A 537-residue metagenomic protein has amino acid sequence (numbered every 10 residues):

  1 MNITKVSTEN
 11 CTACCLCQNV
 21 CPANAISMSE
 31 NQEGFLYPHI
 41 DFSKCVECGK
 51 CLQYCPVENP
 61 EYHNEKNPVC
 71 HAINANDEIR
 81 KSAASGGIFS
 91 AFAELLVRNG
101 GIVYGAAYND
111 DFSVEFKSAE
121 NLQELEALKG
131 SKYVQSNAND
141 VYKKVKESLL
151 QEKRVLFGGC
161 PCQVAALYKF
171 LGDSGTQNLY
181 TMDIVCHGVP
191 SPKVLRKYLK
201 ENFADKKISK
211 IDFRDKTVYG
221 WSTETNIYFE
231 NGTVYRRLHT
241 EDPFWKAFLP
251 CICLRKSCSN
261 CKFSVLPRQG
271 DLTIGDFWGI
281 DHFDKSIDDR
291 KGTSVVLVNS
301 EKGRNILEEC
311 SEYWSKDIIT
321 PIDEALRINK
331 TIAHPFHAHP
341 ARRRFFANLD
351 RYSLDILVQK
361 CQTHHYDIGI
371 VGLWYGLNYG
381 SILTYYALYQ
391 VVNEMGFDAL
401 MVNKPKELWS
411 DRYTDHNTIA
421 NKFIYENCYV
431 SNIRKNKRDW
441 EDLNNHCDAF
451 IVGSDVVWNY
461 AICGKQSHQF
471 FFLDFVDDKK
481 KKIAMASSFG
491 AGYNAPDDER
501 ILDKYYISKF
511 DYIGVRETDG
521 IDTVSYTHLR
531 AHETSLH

Functional and structural regions predicted by a protein language model:
M1, S43-Q151, P321-I356: Flanking helices and flexible, charged tails adjoining ferredoxin-like Fe-S electron-transfer domains in multi-subunit
I3-T4, L16-H39, G49-K66, D271-L272: Iron-sulfur cluster-binding cysteine motifs and their immediate structural context in ferredoxin-like electron-transfer
T12-A23, V46-V57, Q163, R255-V265: Local cysteine-cluster metal-coordination motifs and their immediate loop/turn environment, predominantly Fe-S cluster
G101-I102, I208-H364: Long, compositionally biased charged/polar accessory segments in the mid-to-C-terminal portions of proteins
M182-K197: Short, flexible loop segments at boundaries between secondary-structure elements
Y366-Y379, L383-Y505: Aromatic- and Gly/Pro-rich donor/ligand-binding loops that form nucleotide- or phosphate-bearing donor binding pockets
F510-E517: A short beta-strand/loop micro-motif in the catalytic core of glycosyltransferases that engages the nucleotide-sugar
T527-T534: Conserved small/polar residues in nucleotide/adenosyl-binding loops
